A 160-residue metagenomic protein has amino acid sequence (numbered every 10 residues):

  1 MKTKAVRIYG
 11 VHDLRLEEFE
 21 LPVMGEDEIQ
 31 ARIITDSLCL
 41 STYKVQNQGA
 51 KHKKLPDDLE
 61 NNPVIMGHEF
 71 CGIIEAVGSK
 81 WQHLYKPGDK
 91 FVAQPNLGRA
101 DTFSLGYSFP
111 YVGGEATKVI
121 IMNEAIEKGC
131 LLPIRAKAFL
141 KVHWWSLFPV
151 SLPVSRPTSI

Functional and structural regions predicted by a protein language model:
K2-K4: Extreme N-terminal starter segment of soluble prokaryotic enzymes
R7, I73, I120-M122: Short, well-ordered beta-strand micro-motif
R7-D13: Extracellular beta-rich ligand/substrate-recognition surface
V11, E75-K80, N123-I126: Short loop segments at secondary-structure junctions
D13-F19: Short glycine/threonine/proline-enriched tight-turn/helix- or strand-capping micro-motif at secondary-structure
P22-D36, K51-A100: Glycine-rich beta-strand-centered segment in the early N-terminal region that forms part of a ligand/cofactor-binding
S41-N47: Cytochrome P450 core scaffold surrounding the K-helix E-X-X-R motif and the conserved "meander" helix-loop region
G98-I160: NAD(P)H dinucleotide-binding glycine-rich loop of Rossmann-like/cofactor-binding domains, especially the beta1-alpha1
